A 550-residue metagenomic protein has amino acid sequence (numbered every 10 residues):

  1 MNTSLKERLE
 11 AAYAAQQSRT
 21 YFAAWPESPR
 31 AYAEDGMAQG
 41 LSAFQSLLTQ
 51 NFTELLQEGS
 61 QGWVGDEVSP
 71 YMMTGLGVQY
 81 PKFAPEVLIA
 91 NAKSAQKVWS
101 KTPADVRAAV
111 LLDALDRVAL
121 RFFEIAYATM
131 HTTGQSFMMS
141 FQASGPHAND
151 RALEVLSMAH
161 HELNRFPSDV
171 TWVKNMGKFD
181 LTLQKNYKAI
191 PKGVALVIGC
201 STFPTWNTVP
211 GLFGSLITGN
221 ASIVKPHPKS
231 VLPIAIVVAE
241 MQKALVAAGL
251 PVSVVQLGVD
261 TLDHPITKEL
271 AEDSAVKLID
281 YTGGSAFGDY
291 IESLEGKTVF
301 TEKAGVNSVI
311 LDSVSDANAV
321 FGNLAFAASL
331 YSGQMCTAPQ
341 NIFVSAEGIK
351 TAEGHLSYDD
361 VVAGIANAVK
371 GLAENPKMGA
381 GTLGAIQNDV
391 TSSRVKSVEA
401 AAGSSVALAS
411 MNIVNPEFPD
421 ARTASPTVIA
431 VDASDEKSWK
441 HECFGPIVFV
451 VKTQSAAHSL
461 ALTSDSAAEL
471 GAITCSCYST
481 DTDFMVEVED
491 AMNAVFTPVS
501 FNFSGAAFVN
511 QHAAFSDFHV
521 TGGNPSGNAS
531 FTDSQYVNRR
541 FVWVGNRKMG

Functional and structural regions predicted by a protein language model:
M1-A14, K101-A109, F122, G249-V252 (+3 more regions): Conserved C-terminal structural/oligomerization subdomain of aldehyde/semialdehyde dehydrogenase
M1-D180, G214: N-terminal Rossmann-like NAD(P)+-binding subdomain of aldehyde/semialdehyde dehydrogenases
S4-L5, A31, M37, K243-G249 (+2 more regions): ALDH superfamily catalytic-core signature
V68-S69, T301-K303, Q334-T337, S438-F444 (+1 more regions): Short, flexible turn/loop "capping" segments at secondary-structure junctions
L111-L115, T133-F141, P228-S230, L257-L262 (+4 more regions): Conserved short loop/turn motifs at secondary-structure junctions
D113-E124, E240-A248, G364, A368 (+1 more regions): Generic non-transmembrane alpha-helical segments
H147-A148, S293-L294, F326, L330 (+2 more regions): Catalytic cores of nucleotide-enabled group-transfer and carboxylate-activating enzymes in metabolic and assembly-line
L163-F321: Rossmann-like NAD(P) dinucleotide-binding subdomain of oxidoreductase/dehydrogenase enzymes
